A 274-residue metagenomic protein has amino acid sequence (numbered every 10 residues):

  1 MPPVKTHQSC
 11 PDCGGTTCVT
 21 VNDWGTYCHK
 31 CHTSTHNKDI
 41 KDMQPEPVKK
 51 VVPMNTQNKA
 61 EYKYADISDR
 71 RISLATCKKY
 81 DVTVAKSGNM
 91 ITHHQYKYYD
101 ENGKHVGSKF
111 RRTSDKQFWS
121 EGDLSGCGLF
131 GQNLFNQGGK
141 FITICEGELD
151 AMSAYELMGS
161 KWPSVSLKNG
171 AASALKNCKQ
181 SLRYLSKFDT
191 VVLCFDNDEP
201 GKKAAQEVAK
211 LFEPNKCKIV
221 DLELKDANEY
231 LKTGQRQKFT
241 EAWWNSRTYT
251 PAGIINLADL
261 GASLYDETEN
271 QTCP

Functional and structural regions predicted by a protein language model:
M1-T16, Y27-V106, D123-G138, N245-Y265: TOPRIM metal-binding catalytic domain and adjacent DNA-binding surface shared by DnaG-type primases
G88-D189, A205: Phosphate-handling DNA/RNA-contact segment within nucleic-acid enzymes
H93-H94, C178-S186, N228-A242, Y265: Short, surface-exposed amphipathic charged segments that create phosphate/polyanion-binding patches used for binding
S160-W162, K210-V220: Structural alpha-beta junctions
L167-N169, C217-D226: A generic structural motif
A171-A174, F195-Q206, D226: Acidic, metal-coordinating catalytic cores used for nucleic-acid/nucleotide bond scission and strand-transfer chemistry
S181, K203-P214: Short, aromatic/basic amphipathic alpha-helical patches
N270-P274: N-terminal pre-P-loop "Q-motif" helix
